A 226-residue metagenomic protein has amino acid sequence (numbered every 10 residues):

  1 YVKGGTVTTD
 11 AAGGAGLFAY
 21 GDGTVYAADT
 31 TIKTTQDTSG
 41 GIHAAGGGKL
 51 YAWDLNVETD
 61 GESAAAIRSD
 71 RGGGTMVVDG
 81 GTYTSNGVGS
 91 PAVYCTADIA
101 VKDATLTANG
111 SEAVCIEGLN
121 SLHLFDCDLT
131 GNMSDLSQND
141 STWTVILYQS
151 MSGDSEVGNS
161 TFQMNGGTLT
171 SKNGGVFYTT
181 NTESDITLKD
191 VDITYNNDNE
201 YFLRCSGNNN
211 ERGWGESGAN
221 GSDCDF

Functional and structural regions predicted by a protein language model:
Y1-D10, F18-T35, A44-E62, R68-N86 (+5 more regions): Surface-exposed loop/turn motifs in large extracellular/passenger domains
G14: Blade-loop segments of beta-propeller domains
